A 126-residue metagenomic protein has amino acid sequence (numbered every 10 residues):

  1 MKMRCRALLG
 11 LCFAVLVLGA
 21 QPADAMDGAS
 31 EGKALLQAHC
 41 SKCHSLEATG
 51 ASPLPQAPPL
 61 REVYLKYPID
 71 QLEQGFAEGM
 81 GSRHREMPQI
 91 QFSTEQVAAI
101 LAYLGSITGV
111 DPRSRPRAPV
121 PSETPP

Functional and structural regions predicted by a protein language model:
M1-G10: Bacterial N-terminal signal peptides that target proteins for export
L9-G19: Bacterial N-terminal signal peptides
V17-L35, G109, P126: Electrostatic cytochrome c docking/interface patches
Q21-D27, T49-V63: His/Cys-centered metal/cofactor-coordination and adjacent catalytic loops
L36-L46, I100: The canonical Cys-X-X-Cys-His
T49, P53, I107-R113: Inter-heme linker and motif-flanking segments adjacent to c-type heme-binding CXXCH motifs in c-type cytochromes
P59-S106: Extracytoplasmic electron-transfer domains, predominantly the class I c-type cytochrome c fold
V110-P125: Short, low-complexity, Pro/Ser/Thr/Gly-rich segments in the mature regions of secreted, periplasmic
